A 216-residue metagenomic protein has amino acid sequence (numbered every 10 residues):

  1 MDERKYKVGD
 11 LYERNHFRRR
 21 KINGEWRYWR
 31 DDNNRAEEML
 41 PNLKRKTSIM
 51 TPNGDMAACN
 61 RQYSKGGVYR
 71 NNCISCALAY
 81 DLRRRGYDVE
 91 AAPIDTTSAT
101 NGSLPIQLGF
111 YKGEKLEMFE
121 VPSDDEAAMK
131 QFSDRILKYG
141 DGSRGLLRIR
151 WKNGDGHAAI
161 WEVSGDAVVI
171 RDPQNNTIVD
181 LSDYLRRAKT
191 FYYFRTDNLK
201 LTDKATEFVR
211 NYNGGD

Functional and structural regions predicted by a protein language model:
M1-R18, I22-S143, L147-K152, K189-D216: Glycine-rich short-loop/terminal segments
W29, R171-D172: Beta-strand residues in well-ordered beta-sheet regions across diverse protein folds
A79, A167, N176: Short loop/turn segments at secondary-structure transitions that flank enzyme active sites
R144-R171: Catalytic nucleophile-His microenvironment captured as a short glycine-rich beta-strand/loop that brackets
D172-I178: Short, solvent-exposed aromatic-acidic interface loops
I178-R186: A short, polar/proline- and glycine-enriched secondary-structure boundary/capping micro-motif
